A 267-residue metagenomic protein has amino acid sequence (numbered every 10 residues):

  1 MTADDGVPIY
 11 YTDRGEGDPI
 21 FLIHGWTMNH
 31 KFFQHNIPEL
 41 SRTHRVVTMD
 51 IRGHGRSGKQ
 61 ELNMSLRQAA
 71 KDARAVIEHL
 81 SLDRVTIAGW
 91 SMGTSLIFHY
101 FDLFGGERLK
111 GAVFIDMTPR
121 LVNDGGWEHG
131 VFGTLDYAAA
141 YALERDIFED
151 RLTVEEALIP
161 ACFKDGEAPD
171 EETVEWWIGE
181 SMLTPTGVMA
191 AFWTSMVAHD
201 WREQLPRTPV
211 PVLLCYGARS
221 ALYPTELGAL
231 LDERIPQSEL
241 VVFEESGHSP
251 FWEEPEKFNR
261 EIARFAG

Functional and structural regions predicted by a protein language model:
M1-F21, R42-R45, L82-D83, K110 (+2 more regions): Alpha/beta-hydrolase fold catalytic core
V7-L62: Conserved HGGG/HGGXW glycine-rich cap/lid loop of the alpha/beta-hydrolase fold
T27, I51-G55, T94, P119 (+1 more regions): Alpha/beta-hydrolase active-site loop signature
Q34-P38, V47-M92, F101-L103, R260: Active-site loop/oxyanion-hole signature of alpha/beta-hydrolase fold enzymes
F98-L103, R108-D146: Flexible "cap/lid" loop of the alpha/beta hydrolase fold
D124-G130, R145-P206: Conserved alpha/beta-hydrolase catalytic His-Asp/Glu region
T186-E233: Conserved serine/cysteine hydrolase catalytic core
S238-G267: Catalytic active-site module of serine/aspartate enzymes centered on a nucleophile-bearing elbow/loop
